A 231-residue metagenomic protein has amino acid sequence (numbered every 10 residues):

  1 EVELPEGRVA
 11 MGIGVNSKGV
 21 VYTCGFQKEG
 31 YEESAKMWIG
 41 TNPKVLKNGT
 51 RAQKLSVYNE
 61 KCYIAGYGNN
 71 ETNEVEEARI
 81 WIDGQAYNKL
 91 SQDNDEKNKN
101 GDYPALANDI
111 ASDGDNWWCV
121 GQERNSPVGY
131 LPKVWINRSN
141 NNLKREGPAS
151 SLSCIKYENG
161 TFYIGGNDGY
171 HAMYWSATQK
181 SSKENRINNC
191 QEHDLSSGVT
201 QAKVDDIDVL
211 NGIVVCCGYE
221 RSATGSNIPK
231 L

Functional and structural regions predicted by a protein language model:
E1-L231: Residue-level hotspots at or immediately adjacent to binding/recognition sites across diverse folds
